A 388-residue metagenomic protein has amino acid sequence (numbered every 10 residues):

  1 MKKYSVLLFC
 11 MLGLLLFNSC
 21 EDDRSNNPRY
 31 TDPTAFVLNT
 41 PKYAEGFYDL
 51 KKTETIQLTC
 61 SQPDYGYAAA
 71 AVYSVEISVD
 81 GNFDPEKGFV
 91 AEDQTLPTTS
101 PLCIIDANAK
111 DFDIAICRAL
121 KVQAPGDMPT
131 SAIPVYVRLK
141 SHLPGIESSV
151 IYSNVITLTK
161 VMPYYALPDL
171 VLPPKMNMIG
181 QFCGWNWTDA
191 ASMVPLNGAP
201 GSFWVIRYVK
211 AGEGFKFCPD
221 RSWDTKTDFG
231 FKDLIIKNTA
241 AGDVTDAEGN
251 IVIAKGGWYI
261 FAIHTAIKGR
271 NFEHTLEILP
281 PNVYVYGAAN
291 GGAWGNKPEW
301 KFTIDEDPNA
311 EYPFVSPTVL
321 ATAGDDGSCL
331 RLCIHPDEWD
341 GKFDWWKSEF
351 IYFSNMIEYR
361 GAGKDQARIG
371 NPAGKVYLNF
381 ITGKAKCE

Functional and structural regions predicted by a protein language model:
M1-Y4: Positively charged n-region of N-terminal signal peptides that target proteins for export
V6-G13: Sec-dependent N-terminal signal peptides
L15-S19: C-terminal motif of bacterial Sec signal peptides marking the signal peptidase cleavage site
E21-E76, G81-E388: Insoluble glucan recognition modules
